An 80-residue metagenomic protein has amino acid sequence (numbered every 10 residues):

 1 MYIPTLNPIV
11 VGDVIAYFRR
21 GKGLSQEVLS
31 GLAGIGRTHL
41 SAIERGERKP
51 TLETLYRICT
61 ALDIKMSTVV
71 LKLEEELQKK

Functional and structural regions predicted by a protein language model:
M1-G21: A short, Lys/Arg-rich alpha-helix, primarily the initiator
Y2, T68-K80: Short, charged recognition helix plus adjacent turn of helix-turn-helix-like nucleic-acid-binding domains
D13, G23-L24, P50-E53: Residue-level signal for the short linker/turn that defines the boundary of a DNA-recognition helix
A16, E27, Y56: Residues within the helices of the helix-turn-helix
R19, S30, C59: The alpha-helix within a helix-turn-helix
G23-R45: Short alpha-helical DNA-recognition segment
E53-T68: DNA major-groove recognition helix of helix-turn-helix/homeodomain DNA-binding modules
